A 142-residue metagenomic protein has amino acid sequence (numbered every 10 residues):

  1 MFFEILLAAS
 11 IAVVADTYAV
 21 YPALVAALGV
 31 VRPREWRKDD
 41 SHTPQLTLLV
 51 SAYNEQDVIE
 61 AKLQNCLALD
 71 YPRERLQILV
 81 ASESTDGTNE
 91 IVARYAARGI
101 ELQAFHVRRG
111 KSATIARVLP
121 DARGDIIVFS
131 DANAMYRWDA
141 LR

Functional and structural regions predicted by a protein language model:
M1-D40: N-terminal membrane-anchoring/stem segments of glycan-assembly enzymes
A23-P33, E55-A68: Short, well-formed alpha-helical segments that are part of the catalytic scaffolds of diverse glycosyltransferases
P44-T47, Q77: Cell-envelope/extracellular polymer assembly enzymes that use nucleotide-activated donors
E60, G87-E90, S130-R142: Acidic donor-binding/catalytic loop of UDP-sugar-dependent glycosyltransferases, especially processive GT2
N65, P72, A81-E90, V107 (+1 more regions): A conserved acidic beta->alpha catalytic loop
L76, G99-E101: Short, conserved active-site loop motifs that form the nucleotide-linked donor/cofactor pocket
F105-A122: Glycine-rich, basic loop-to-helix element that forms the pyrophosphate-binding segment of sugar-nucleotide handling
I127: Short aromatic/hydrophobic "clamp" motif used to bind/position activated sugar donors
